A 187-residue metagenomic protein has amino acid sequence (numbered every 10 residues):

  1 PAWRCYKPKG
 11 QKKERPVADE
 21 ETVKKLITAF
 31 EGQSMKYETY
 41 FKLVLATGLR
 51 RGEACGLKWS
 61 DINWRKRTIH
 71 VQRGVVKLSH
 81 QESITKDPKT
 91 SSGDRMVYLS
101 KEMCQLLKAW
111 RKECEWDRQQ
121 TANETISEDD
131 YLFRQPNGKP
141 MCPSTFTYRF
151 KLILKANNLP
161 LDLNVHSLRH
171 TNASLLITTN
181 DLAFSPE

Functional and structural regions predicted by a protein language model:
P1, K13, T178-E187: Short, intrinsically disordered, charge-balanced linker/junction segments flanking boundaries in proteins
A2-L57, W64-R65, S92-D94, E102-Q105 (+1 more regions): Basic, Lys/Arg- and aromatic-enriched nucleic-acid-binding interface segment
W3-C5, V17, T85-K89, F133 (+1 more regions): Short clusters of hydrophobic/aromatic residues that line enzyme substrate/ligand-binding pockets
C5-P8, Q72-G74, E102, P136 (+1 more regions): Generic beta-structure capping elements
E21, K25-A29, R65-L132, K155: Basic, alpha-helical nucleic-acid-contacting "clamp/cap" segments
T28-Y37, T47, V97, E113-F184: Short, basic (Lys/Arg/His-rich) helix/loop patches that form interaction surfaces in the mid-to-C-terminal regions
L45, K58, K66, R73 (+3 more regions): Active-site proximal loops enriched in glycine and acidic residues that flank catalytic Cys/His/Asp and coordinate
D61-T68, P160, D181-E187: Short, polar N-cap/turn motifs at the start of nucleic acid-interacting alpha helices
